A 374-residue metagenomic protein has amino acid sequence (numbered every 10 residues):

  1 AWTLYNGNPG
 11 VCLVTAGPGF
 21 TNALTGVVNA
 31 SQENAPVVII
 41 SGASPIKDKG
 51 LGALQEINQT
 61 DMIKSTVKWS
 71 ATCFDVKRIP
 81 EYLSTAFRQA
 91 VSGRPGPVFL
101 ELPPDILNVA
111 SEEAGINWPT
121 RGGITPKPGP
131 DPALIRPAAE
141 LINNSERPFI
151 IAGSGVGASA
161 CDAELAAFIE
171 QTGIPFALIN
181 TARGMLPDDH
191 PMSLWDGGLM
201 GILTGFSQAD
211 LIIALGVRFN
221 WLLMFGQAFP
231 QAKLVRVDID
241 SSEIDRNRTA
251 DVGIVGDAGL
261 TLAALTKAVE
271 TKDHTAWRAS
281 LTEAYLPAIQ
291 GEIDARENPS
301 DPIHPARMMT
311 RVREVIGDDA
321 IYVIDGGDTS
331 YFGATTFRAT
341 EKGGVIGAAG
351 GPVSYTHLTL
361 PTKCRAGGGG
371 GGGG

Functional and structural regions predicted by a protein language model:
A1-D273, G291, R311, V315-I321: N-terminal alpha/beta PP-like core and its mobile active-site loop of ThDP/TPP-dependent enzymes
F99, D273-A284: Short, flexible loop/turn segments with low-complexity composition
L165, L265, G333, A366-G367: Hydrophobic packing residues within well-ordered alpha-helices of enzyme cores
F219, A349-G350, T362: Short, well-ordered turn and helix-capping elements at secondary-structure junctions
Y285-Y355: Active-site diphosphate/adenylate-binding microenvironment
T356-C364, G374: Conserved small/polar residues in nucleotide/adenosyl-binding loops
G369-G373: Intrinsically disordered, low-complexity regions enriched in glycine and serine
